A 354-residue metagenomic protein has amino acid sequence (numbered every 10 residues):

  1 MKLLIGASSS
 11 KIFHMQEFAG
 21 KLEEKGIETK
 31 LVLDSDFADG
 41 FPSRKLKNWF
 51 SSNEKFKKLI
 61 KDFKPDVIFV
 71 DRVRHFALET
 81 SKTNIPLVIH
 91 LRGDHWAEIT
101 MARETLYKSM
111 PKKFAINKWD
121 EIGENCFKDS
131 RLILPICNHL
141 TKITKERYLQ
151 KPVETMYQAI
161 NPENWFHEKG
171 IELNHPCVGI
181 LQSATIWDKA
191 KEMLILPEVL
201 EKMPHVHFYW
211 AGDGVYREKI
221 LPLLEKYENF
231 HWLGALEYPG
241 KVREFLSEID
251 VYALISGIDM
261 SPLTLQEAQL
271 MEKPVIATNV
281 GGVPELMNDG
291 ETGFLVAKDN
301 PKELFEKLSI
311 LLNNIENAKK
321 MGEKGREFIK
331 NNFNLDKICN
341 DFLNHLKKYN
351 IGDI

Functional and structural regions predicted by a protein language model:
L4, L134, G170-K191, P197-E201 (+1 more regions): Conserved donor-binding/catalytic core segment of Leloir-type glycosyltransferases
T83-T105, K112: Active-site proximal beta-strand in glycosyltransferases
M110-I133: Membrane-proximal helix-turn-helix segments that form the acceptor-binding/catalytic region of lipid-linked
E218-L236: Nucleotide-activated donor-binding/catalytic signature segment of Leloir-type glycosyltransferases, i.e., the conserved
G257: Aromatic "clamp/platform" in nucleotide-sugar-dependent glycosyltransferases that forms part of the donor/acceptor
P274-A277: Short hydrophobic beta-strand element within catalytic cores of glycosyltransferases and related nucleotide-activated
D289-G290, F294-P301, I310-E316: Conserved acidic donor-binding segment of nucleotide-sugar-dependent glycosyltransferases
E303, I310, N317-N332, I338-N344: A short, well-ordered alpha-helix in the C-terminal region of glycosyltransferases
